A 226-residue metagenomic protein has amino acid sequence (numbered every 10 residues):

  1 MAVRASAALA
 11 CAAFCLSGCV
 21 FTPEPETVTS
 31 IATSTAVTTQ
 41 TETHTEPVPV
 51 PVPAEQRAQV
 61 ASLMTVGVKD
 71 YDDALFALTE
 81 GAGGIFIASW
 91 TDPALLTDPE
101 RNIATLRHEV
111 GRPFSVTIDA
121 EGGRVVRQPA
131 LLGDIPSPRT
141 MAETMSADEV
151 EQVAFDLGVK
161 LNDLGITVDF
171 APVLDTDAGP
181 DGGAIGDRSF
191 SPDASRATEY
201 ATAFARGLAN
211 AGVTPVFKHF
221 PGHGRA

Functional and structural regions predicted by a protein language model:
M1-S17: Sec-dependent bacterial lipoprotein signal peptides
C15-T35: C-terminal region of N-terminal signal peptides and the immediate post-cleavage residues of exported proteins
T29, T33-P49: Proline/serine/threonine-rich low-complexity "mucin-like" segments in extracytoplasmic/periplasmic regions that act as
T45-A74: Boundary/entry segment of secreted carbohydrate-active catalytic domains
V60-A61, G111-P113, A211-V213: Short coil/turn connectors at secondary-structure junctions
L75-R101, L106-A197, G224-A226: Enzymes and membrane/adaptor proteins characterized by extended Gly/Ser/Thr/Asp/Glu-rich, aromatic-dotted
G207-P221: Phosphate/pyrophosphate-binding betaalpha-module
